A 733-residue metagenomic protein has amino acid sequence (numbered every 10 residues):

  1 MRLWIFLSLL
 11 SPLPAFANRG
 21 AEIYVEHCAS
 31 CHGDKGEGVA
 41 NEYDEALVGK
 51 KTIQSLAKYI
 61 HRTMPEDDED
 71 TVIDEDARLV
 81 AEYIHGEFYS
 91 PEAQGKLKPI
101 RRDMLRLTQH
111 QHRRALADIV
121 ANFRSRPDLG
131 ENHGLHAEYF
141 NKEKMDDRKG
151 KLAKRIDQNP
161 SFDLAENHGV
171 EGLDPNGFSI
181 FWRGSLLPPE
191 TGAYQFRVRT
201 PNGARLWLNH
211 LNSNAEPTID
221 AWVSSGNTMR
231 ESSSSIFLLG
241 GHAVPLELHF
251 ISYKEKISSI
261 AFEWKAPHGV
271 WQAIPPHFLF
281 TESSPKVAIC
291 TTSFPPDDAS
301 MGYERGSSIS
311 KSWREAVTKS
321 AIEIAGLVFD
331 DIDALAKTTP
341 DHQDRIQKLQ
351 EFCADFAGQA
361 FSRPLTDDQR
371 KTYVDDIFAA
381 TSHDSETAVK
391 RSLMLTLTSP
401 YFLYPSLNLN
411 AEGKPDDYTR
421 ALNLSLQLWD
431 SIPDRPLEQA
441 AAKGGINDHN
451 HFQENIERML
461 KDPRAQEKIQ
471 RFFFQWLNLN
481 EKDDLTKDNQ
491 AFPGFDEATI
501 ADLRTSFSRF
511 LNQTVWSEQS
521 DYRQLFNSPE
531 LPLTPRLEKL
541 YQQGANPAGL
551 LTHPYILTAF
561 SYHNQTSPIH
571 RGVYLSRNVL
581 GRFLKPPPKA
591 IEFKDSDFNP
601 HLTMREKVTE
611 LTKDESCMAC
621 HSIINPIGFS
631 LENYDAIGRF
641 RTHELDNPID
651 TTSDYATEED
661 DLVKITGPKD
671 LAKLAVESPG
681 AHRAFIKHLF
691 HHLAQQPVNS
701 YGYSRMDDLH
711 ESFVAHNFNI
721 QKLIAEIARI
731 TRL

Functional and structural regions predicted by a protein language model:
R2-P12: Bacterial N-terminal signal peptides
S11-I23, D68, I100-L105, D595-L611: Electrostatic cytochrome c docking/interface patches
A21, V25, V72-P127, A137 (+1 more regions): Flexible coil segments in periplasmic/lumen-exposed cytochrome c-class electron-transfer proteins
A21-L47, D70, G86-G95, K613-N633: Periplasmic/extracellular electron-transfer cofactor-ligation site, primarily the c-type cytochrome heme-c attachment
G33-E66, F378, G628-P648: Gly/Gly-Pro-rich "capping" loops immediately C-terminal to redox-active cysteine motifs in periplasmic/lumenal
V39-R101, A694-V698: Axial heme c-ligation environment in periplasmic c-type cytochrome domains
I119-A121, K286-L693, Y703-L733: Active-site substrate-binding loop specific to GH73 endo-beta-N-acetylglucosaminidase modules in bacterial autolysins
S125-R305, K311, K319: Acidic/polar, compositionally biased interaction segments
